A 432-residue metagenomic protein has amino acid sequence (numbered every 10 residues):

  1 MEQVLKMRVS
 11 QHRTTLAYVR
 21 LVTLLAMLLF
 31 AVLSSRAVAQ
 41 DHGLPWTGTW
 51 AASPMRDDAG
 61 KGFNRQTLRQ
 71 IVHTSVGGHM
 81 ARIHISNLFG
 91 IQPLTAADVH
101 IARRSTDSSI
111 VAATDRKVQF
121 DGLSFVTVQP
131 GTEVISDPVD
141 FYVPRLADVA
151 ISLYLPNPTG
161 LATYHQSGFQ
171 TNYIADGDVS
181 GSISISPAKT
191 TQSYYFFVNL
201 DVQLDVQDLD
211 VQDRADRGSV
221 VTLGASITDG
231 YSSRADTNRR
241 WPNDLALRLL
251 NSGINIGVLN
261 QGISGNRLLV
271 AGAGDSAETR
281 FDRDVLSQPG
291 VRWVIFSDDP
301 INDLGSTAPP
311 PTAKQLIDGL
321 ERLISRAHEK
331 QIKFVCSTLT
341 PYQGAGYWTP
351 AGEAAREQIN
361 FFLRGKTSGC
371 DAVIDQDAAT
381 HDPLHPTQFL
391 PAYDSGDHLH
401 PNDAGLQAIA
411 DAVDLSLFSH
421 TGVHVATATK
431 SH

Functional and structural regions predicted by a protein language model:
M1-Y18: N-terminal secretory signal peptides that target proteins for export/translocation
K6, L24, L28, A37-L223 (+3 more regions): N-terminal secretory targeting modules
R82, S219-G224, T228, I256-G262 (+5 more regions): Structural recognition of the beta-strand scaffold that forms the well-ordered cores of secreted hydrolase catalytic
F89, N157-P158, S226-G230, I263-L268 (+4 more regions): Solvent-exposed loop/turn segments at secondary-structure junctions within structured extracellular/periplasmic domains
D229, S233, I263, R267 (+1 more regions): Oxyanion-hole/transition-state-stabilizing segment in secreted/luminal serine hydrolases and related acyltransferases
N251-L269: Short connector loops at secondary-structure junctions
E278, D303-L304, L339-S431: Catalytic His-Asp segment of secreted/periplasmic serine-dependent ester chemistry enzymes
